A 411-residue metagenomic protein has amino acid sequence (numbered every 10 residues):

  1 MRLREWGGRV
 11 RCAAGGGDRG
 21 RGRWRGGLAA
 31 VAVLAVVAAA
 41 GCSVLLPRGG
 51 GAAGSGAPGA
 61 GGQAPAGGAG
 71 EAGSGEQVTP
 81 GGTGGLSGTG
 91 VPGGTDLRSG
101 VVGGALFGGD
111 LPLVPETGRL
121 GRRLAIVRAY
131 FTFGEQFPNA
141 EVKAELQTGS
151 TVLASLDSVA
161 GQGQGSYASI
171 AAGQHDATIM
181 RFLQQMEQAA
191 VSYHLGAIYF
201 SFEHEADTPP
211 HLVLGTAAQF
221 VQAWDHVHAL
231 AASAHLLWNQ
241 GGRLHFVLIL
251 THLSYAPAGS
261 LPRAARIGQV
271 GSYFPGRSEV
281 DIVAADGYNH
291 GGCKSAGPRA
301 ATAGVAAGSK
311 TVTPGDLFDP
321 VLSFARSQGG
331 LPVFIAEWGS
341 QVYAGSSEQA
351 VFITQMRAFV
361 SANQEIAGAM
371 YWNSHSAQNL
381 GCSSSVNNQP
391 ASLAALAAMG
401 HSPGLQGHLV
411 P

Functional and structural regions predicted by a protein language model:
W6-C12, R21-P47, G59, P65: Secretory targeting and sorting signals
V44-T89: Ser/Thr-rich, Pro/Gly/Ala-heavy low-complexity intrinsically disordered linkers and tails of secreted extracellular
G73-F137: Boundary/entry segment of secreted carbohydrate-active catalytic domains
L97-G108, I198, P332-P411: Substrate-binding cleft of secreted/luminal carbohydrate-active enzymes
L124-Y130, A154-L156, Q269-T311, W372-S374: Aromatic- and acid-rich polysaccharide-binding/catalytic face of secreted or lumenal carbohydrate-active enzymes
N139-L250, S392-L396, G400: Substrate-binding cleft of extracellular glycoside hydrolase catalytic domains
A140-D157, Y288-A344: Glycoside hydrolase catalytic-domain groove-lining segments
H228-I267, G330-Y343, Y371: Aromatic-lined carbohydrate-recognition surfaces of secreted/lumenal glycan-active proteins
